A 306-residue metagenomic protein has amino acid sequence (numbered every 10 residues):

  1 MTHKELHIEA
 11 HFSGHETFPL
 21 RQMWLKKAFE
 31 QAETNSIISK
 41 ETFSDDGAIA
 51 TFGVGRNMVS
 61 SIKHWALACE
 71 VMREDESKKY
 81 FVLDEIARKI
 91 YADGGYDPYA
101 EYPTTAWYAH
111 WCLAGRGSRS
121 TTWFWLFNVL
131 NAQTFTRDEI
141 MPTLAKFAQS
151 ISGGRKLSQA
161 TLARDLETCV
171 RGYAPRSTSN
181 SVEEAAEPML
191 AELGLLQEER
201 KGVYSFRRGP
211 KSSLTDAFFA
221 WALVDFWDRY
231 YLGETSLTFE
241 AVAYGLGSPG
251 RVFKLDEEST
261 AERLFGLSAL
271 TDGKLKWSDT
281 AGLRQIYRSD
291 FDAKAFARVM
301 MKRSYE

Functional and structural regions predicted by a protein language model:
T2-E306: Donor-sugar nucleotide-binding helix/loop cap in glycosyltransferases
